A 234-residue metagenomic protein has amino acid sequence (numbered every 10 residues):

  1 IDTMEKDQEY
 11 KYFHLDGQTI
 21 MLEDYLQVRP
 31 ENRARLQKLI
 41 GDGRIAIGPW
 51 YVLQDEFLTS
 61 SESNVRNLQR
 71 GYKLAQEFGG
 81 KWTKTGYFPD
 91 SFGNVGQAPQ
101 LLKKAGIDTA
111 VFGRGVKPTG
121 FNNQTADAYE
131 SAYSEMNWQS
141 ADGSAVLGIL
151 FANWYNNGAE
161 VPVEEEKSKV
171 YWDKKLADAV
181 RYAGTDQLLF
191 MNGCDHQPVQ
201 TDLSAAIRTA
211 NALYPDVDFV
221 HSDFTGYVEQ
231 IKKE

Functional and structural regions predicted by a protein language model:
I1-E234: Catalytic-domain carbohydrate-binding cleft regions of carbohydrate-active enzymes
